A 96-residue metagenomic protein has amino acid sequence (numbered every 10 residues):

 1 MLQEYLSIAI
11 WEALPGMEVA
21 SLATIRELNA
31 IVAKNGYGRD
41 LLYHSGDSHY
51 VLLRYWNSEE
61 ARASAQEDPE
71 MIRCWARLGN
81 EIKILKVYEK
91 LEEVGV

Functional and structural regions predicted by a protein language model:
M1-I72, R77-V96: Short S/T/G/P-rich N-terminal loop/turn motif that feeds into the first structured element of a domain
